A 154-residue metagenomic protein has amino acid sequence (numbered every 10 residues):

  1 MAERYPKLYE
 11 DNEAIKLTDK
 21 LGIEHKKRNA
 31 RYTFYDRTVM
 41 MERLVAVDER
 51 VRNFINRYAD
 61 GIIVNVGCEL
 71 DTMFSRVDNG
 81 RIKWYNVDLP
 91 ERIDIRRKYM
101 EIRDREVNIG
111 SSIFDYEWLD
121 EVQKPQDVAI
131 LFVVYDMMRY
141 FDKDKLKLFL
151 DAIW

Functional and structural regions predicted by a protein language model:
M1-V64, C68-S111, Y116, Q123-Q126: Rossmann-like AdoMet
N108, E117-L119, Y140-I153: A short, conserved alpha-helix within the catalytic core of class I
A129: Alpha/beta-hydrolase fold active-site loops
F132-V133: A conserved beta-strand element that flanks and buttresses the S-adenosyl-L-methionine
M137: Hydrophobic adenine-recognition pocket in adenosine-nucleotide-binding enzymes
